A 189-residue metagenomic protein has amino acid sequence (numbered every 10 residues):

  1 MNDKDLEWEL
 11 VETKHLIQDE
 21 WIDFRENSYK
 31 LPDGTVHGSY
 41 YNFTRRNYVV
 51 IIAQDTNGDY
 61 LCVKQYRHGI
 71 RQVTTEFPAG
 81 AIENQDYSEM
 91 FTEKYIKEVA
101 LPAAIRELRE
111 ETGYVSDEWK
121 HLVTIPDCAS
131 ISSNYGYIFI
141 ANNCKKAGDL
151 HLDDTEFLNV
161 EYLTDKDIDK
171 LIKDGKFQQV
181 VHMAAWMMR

Functional and structural regions predicted by a protein language model:
M1-Q18: Extreme N-terminal tail/first-helix region
N2-D5, T35, V73-G80, H121 (+3 more regions): Nudix hydrolase/Nudix homology domain
E9-L10, V115-L122: A short coil-to-beta-strand element that immediately follows conserved catalytic motifs
K14-V50, D55-T56, Q65: Acidic, metal-coordinating catalytic segment for phosphate/diphosphate chemistry, firing primarily on the Nudix
H15-D19, P32, H68, D86 (+1 more regions): Acidic pyrophosphate-coordinating catalytic loop
F24-E26, I52, C62, I138-I140 (+1 more regions): Conserved hydrophobic/aromatic beta-strand scaffold that supports enzyme active sites
S28-D33, C128-A147, E161: Active-site-adjacent beta-strand/loop module that shapes the phosphate/pyrophosphate-binding cleft
R45, V49-D55, D59-R106, D154-T155: Conserved Nudix-box catalytic region and its N-terminal flanking loop in Nudix hydrolases and closely related
